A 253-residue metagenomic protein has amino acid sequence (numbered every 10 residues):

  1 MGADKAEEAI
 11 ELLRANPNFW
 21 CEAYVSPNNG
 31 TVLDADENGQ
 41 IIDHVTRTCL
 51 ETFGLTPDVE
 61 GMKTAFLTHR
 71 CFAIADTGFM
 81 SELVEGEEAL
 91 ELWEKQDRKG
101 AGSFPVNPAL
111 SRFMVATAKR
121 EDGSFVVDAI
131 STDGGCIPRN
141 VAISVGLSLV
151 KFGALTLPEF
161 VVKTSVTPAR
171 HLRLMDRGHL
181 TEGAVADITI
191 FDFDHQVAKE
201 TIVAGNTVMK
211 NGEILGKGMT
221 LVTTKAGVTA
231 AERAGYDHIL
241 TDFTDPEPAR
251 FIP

Functional and structural regions predicted by a protein language model:
M1-D97, V106-V126: Histidine/acidic residue-rich metal-binding segments in metalloenzymes
G102-S103, D133-G134: Short, contiguous acidic/charged loop-to-helix segments that flank catalytic cores in large enzymes
R120-F125, G134, P138-P253: Active-site microenvironment of metallo-dependent hydrolases
